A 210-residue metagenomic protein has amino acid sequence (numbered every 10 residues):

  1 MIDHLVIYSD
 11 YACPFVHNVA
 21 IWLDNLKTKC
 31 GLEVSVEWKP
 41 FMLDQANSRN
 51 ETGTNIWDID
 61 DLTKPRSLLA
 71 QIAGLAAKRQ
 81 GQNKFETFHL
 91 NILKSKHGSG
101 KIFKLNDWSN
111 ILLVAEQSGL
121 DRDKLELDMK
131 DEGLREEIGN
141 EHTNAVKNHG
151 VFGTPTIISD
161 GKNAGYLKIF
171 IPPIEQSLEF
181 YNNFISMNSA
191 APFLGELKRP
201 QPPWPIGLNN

Functional and structural regions predicted by a protein language model:
M1-N25: Local sequence-structure signature of Cys/Sec-based thiol-disulfide redox active-site neighborhoods
L5, L23-T28, S99-N210: C-terminal cap of thioredoxin/glutaredoxin-like
Y11, D61, E126-M129: Conserved short-loop catalytic and cofactor-binding motifs
A12, K78-G81, D131-L134: Short beta->alpha junction loops/turns
H17-N110, N183-M187, A191, G195-L208: Structural alpha/beta surface segment adjacent to cysteine/selenocysteine redox centers across thiol/disulfide enzymes
